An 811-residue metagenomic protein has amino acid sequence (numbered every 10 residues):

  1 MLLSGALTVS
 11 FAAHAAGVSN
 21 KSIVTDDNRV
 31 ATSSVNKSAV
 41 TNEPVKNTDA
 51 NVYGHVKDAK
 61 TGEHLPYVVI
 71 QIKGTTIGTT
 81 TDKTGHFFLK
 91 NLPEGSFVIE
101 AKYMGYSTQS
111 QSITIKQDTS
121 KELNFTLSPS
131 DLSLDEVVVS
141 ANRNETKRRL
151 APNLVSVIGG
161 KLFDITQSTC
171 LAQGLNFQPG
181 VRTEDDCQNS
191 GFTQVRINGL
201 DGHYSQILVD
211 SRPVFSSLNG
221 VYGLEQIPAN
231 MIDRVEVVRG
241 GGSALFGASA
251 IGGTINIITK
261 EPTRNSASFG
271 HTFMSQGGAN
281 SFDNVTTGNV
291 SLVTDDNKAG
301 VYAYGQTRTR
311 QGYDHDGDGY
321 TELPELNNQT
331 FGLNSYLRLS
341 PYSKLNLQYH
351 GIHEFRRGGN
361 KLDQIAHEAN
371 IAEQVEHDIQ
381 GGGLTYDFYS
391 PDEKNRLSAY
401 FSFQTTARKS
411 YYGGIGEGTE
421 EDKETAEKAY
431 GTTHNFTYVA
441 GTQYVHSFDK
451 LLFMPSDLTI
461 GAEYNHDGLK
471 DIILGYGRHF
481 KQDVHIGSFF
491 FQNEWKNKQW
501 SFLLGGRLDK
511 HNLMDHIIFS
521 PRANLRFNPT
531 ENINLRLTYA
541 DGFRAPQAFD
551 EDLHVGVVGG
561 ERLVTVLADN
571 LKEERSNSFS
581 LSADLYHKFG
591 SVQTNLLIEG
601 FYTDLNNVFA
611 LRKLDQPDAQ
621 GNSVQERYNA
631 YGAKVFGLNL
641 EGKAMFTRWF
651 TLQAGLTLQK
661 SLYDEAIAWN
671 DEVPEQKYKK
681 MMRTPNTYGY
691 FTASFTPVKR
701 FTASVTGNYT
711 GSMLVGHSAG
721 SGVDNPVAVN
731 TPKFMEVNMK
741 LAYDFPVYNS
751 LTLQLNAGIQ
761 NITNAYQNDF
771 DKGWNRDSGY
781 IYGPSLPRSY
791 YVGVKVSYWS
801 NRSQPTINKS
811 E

Functional and structural regions predicted by a protein language model:
V18-D49, H55-E63, V68-K73, K102-Y106 (+3 more regions): Short, acidic, small-residue-rich periplasmic hinge/interaction motif at the N-terminus of Gram-negative outer-membrane
F88-N91, Q194-R196, R212-R239, K260 (+1 more regions): Short acidic/polar hinge/loop motifs at secondary-structure boundaries that mediate gating or recognition
A172-P213, D233: Extracytoplasmic beta-strand/coil segments of soluble accessory domains associated with Gram-negative outer-membrane
S216-L218, M231-D233, A244-N256, K260-D316 (+3 more regions): Outer-membrane beta-barrel translocator/receptor signature
G288, S398-Y412, R536, N570-Y628 (+1 more regions): Membrane-embedded beta-barrel scaffold of Gram-negative outer-membrane proteins
R310-T330, Y336-L397, F403-N435: Flexible loop and strand-edge segments within Gram-negative outer membrane beta-barrel domains
N465, K496-S501, F601-D604, N622 (+2 more regions): Gram-negative outer-membrane beta-barrel transporters
N606, Y709-S718, Y743-E811: C-terminal beta-signal and adjacent terminal beta-strands/loops of Gram-negative outer-membrane beta-barrel proteins
